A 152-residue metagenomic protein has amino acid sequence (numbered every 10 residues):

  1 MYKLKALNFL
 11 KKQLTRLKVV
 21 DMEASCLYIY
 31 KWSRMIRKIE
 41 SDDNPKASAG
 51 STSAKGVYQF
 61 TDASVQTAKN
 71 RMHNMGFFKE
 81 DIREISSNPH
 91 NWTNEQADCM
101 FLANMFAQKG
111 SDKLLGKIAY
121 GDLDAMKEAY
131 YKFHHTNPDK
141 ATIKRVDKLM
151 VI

Functional and structural regions predicted by a protein language model:
M1-S87, C99-K113, Y120-I152: Cell-wall polysaccharide-cleaving catalytic domain and substrate-binding groove, primarily in peptidoglycan/chitin
W92, Q96-A97: Mid-length scaffold segments of soluble, non-membrane domains
